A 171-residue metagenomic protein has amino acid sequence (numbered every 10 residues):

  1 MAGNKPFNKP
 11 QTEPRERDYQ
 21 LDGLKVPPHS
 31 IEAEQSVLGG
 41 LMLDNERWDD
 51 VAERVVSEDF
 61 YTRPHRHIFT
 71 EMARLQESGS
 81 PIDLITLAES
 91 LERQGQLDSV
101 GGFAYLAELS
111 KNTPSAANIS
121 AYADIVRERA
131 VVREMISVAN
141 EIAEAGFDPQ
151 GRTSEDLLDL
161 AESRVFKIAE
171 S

Functional and structural regions predicted by a protein language model:
M1-V131: Noncatalytic partner-interaction/assembly domains of nucleic-acid and motor enzyme complexes, especially the accessory
F103-S171: Extended, charged alpha-helical coiled-coil/arm scaffolds that mediate oligomerization and mechanical coupling in large
